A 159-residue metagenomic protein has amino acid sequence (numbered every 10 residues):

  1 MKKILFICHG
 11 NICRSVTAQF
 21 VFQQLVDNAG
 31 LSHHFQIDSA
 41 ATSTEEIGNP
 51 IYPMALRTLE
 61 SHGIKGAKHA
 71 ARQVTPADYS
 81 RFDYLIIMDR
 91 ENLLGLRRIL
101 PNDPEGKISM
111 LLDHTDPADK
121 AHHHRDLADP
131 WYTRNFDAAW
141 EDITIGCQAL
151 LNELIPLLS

Functional and structural regions predicted by a protein language model:
M1-R81, N152-S159: Conserved active-site segments centered on acidic
S15, D89-R90: Helix N-cap/beta->alpha junction signal
Y84, R90-S159: Phosphate-binding/catalytic loops
